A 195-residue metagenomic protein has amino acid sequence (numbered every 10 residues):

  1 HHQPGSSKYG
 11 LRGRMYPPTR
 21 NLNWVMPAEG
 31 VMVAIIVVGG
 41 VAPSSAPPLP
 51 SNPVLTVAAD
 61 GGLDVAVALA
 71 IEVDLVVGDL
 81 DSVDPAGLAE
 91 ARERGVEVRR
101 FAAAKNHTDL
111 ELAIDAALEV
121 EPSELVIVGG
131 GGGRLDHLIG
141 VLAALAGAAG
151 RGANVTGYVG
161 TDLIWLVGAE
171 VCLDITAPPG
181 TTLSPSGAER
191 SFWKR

Functional and structural regions predicted by a protein language model:
H1-M15: Extreme N-terminal basic, low-complexity initiation segments that serve as generic localization/processing leaders
Y16-A91: N-terminal beta-strand-loop-alpha-helix module at the start of alpha/beta ligand-binding or catalytic domains
V37, V57-A59, G78, R100 (+2 more regions): General beta-strand structural signal in soluble alpha/beta enzymes
V98-V120: Short phosphate-binding loop-to-helix
L135-G147: Short Gly/Thr/Asp-enriched flexible loops that form oxyanion-binding sites at enzyme active sites
G147-L163: Short, acidic/small-residue loops that bind anionic groups at enzyme active sites
G160-D162, V167-R195: Long, charged alpha-helical interface segments
